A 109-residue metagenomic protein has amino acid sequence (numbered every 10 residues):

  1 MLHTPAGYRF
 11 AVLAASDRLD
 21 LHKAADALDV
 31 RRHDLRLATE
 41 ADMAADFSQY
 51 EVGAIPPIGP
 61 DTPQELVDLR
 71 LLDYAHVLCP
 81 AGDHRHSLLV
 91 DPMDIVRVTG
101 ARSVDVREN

Functional and structural regions predicted by a protein language model:
M1-N109: Extended, low-hydrophobicity, polar/charged segments
